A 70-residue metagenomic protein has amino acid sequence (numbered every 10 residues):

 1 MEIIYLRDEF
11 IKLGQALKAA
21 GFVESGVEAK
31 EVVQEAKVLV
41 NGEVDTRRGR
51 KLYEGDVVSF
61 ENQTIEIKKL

Functional and structural regions predicted by a protein language model:
M1-I11: A detector for short, charged/polar N-terminal pre-domain segments
E2, V57-L70: A positively charged, amphipathic N-terminal helix/segment that binds anionic biomolecules
E9-E54: A basic, amphipathic helix-loop patch mediating RNA/tRNA/ribosome contacts
